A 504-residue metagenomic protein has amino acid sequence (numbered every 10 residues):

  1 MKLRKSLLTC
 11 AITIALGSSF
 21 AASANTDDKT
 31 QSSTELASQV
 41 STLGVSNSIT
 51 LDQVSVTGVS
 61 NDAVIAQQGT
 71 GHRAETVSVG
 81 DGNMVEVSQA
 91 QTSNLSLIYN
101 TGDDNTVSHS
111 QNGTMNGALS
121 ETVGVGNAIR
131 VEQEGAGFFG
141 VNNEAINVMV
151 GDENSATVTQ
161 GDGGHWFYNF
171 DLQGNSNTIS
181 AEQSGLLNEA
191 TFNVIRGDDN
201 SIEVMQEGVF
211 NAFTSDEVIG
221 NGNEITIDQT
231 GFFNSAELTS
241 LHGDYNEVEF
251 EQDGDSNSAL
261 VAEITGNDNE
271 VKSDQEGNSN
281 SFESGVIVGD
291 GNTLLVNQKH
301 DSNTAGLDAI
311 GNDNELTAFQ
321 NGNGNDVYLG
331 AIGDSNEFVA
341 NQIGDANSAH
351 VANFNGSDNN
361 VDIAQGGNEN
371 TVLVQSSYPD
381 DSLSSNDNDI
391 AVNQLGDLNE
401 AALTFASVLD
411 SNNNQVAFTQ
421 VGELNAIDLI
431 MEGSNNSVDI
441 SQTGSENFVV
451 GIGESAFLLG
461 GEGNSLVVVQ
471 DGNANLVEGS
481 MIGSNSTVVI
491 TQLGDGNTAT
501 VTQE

Functional and structural regions predicted by a protein language model:
M1-E504: Long, low-complexity, polar and repeat-rich extracellular regions of very large Gram-negative surface proteins
